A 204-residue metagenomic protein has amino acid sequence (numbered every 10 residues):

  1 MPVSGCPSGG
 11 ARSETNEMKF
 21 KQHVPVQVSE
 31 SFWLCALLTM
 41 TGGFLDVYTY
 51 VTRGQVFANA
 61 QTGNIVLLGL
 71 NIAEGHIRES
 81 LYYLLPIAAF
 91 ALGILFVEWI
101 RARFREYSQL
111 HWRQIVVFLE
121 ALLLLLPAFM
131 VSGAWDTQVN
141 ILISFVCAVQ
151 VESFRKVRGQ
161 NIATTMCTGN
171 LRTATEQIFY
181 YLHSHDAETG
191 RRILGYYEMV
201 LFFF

Functional and structural regions predicted by a protein language model:
V3, A11-E14: Acidic, Ala/Val/Gly-enriched low-complexity intrinsically disordered segments
E14-F204: Alpha-helical transmembrane segments of multi-pass membrane proteins
